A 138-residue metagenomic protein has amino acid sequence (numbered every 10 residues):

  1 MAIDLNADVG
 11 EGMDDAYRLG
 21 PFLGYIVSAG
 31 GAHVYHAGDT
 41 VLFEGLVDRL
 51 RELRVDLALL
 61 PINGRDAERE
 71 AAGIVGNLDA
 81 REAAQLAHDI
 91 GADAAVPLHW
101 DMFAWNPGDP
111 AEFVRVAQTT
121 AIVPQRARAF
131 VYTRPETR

Functional and structural regions predicted by a protein language model:
M1-L53, Q125-R138: Core dinuclear metal-dependent hydrolase active-site scaffold
H33, V41-A129: Cap/insert and terminal regions of metallo-dependent hydrolase folds
